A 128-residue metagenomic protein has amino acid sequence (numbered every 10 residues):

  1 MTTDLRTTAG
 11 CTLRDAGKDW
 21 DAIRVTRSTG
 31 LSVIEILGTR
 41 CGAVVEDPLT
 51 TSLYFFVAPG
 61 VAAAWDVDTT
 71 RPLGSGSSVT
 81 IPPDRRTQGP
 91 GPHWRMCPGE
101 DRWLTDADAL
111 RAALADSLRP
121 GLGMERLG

Functional and structural regions predicted by a protein language model:
M1-T50, P59-A63, R71-V79, D84-G128: Signature for HUH/AEP ssDNA processing cores
